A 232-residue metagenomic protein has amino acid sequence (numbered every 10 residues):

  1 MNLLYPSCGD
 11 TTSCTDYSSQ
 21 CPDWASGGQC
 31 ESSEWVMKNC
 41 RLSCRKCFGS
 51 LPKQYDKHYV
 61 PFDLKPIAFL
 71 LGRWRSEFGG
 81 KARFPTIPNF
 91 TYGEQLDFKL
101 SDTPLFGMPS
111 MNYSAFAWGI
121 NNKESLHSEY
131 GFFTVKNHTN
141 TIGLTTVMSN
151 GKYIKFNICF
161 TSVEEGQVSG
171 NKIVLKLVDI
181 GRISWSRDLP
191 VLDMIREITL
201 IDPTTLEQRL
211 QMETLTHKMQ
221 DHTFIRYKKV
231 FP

Functional and structural regions predicted by a protein language model:
N2-Q54: Compact disulfide-stabilized, cysteine-rich extracellular microdomains and processed peptide cores in secreted proteins
S13, G28-S32, P66, S125 (+1 more regions): Short amphipathic alpha-helical molecular recognition features
V36, L70, H127-E129, S162 (+2 more regions): Hydrophobic core residues within well-ordered beta-strands of beta-rich domains
R45-S110, F116-N122, L215-P232: Amphipathic/hydrophobic helical signal segments and adjacent flexible N-terminal regions that mediate secretion
A68, T134, Q167, T199-I201: Well-ordered beta-strand positions
F78, F84-R187: Central antiparallel beta-sheet cores of small beta-barrel/beta-sandwich binding domains
V178-P232: Mixed-charge, glycine-accented linear interaction segment located at domain edges/termini
